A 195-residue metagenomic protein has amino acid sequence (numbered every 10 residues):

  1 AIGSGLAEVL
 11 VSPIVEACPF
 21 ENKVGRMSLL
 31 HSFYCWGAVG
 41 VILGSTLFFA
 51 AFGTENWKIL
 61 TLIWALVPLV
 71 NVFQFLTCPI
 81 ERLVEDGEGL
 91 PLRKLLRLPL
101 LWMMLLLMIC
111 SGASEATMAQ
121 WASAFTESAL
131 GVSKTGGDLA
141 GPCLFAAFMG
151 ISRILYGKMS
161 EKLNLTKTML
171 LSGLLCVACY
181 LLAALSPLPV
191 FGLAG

Functional and structural regions predicted by a protein language model:
A1-S32: Cytoplasmic helix-loop-helix junction between adjacent transmembrane helices in 12-TM secondary transporters
E21-N22, R26-I80: Helix-loop-helix hairpin linking two adjacent transmembrane segments in secondary transporters
L47-G53, T126-E127, M159-S160: Interfacial helix-cap and linker-helix signal at transmembrane-aqueous boundaries of multi-pass secondary transporters
I80-M104: Juxtamembrane intracellular "pre-TM" segments in multi-pass secondary transporters
R97-I151: Extracytoplasmic gate region of multi-pass secondary transporters
S152-L165: Helix-to-loop junctions at the C-terminal end of transmembrane segments in multipass secondary transporters
K167-L182: Structural signature of the two symmetry-related core transmembrane helices
L185-A194: Helix-loop junctions at membrane interfaces in 12-TM secondary transporters
